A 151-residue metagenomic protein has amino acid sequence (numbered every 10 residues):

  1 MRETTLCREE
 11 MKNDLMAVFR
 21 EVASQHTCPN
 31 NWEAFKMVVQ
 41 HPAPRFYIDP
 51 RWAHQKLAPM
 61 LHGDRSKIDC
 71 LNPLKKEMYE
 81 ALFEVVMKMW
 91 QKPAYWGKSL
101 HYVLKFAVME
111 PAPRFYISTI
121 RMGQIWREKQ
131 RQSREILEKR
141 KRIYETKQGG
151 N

Functional and structural regions predicted by a protein language model:
M1-S24, N31, K36-W96, E135-N151: Basic, amphipathic alpha-helix used for nucleic-acid engagement in HTH/winged-helix/SANT-Myb modules and analogous
A34, V103-L104: Intrinsic low-complexity tandem-repeat regions in disordered proteins
V39-A58, K105-E128: Short, basic interhelical loop/turn and adjoining N-cap of the next helix at nucleic-acid- or acidic-partner-contacting
